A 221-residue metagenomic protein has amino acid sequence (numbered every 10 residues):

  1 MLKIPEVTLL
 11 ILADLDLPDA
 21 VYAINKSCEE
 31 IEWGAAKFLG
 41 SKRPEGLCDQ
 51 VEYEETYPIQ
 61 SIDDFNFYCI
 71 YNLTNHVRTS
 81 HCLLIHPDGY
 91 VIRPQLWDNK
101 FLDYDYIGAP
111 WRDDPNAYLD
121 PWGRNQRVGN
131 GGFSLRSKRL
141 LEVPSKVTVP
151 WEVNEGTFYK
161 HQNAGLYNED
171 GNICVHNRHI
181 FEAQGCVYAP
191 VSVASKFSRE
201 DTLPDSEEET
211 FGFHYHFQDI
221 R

Functional and structural regions predicted by a protein language model:
M1-H81: N-terminal anchoring/stem segment of glycosyltransferases
D14, L39-S41, I85-H86, A109-P110 (+1 more regions): Short His-Asn-centered micro-motif
V21, L47-D49, I92-L96, S145: Short glycine-/acidic-enriched loop or helix-start segments at secondary-structure transitions that form or flank
E30-I31, H76-R78, D98-L102, R136: Short, conserved loop/helix-junction motifs that constitute active-site signature segments in enzyme catalytic cores
A36, P87-D88, S137: Generic structural signal for small/hydrophobic residues in well-ordered secondary structure, especially within
T79-V91: Short beta-strand-to-loop acidic/aromatic patch adjacent to the donor-nucleotide binding site
G89-W122: Conserved donor-nucleotide/metal-binding helix-loop-beta segment in metal-dependent transferases, i.e., the alpha-helix
V128-R221: Catalytic core and acceptor-binding pocket of nucleotide-sugar-dependent glycosyltransferases
